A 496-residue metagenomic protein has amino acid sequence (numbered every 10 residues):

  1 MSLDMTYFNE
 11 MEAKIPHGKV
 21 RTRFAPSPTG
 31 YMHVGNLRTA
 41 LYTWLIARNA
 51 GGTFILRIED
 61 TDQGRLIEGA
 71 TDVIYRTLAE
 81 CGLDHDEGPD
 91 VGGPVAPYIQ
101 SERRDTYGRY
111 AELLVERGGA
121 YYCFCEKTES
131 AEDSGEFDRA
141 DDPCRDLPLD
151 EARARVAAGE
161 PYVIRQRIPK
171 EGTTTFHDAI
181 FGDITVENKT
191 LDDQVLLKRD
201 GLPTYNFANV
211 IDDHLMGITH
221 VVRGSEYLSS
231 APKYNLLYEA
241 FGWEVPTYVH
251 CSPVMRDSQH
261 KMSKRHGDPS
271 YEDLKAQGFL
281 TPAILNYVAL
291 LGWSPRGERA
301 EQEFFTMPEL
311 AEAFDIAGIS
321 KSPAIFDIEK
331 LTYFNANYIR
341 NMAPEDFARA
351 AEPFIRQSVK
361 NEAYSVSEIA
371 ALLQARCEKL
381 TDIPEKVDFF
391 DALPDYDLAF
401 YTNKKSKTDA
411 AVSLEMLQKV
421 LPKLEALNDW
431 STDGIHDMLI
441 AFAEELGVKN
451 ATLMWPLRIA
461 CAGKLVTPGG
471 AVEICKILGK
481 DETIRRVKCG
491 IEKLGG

Functional and structural regions predicted by a protein language model:
M1-Y31, N49-F54, A154, P161 (+7 more regions): Non-catalytic terminal extensions that flank enzyme cores
S2-S134, S230-W243, A283: N-terminal Rossmann-like or analogous alpha/beta NTP/dinucleotide-binding catalytic cores that position adenine
T22-T29, I55-D60, M216-V221, P269 (+3 more regions): Glycine- and acidic
T43, I74, L114, G118 (+8 more regions): Residue-level signal for inorganic ion chemistry
R48-D62, F207-H220, F241-M255, P468-E473 (+2 more regions): Glycine-rich phosphate/pyrophosphate-binding loops and their adjacent beta-strand/loop elements at enzyme active sites
L113-E116, A120-H250, R256-M262, S270 (+2 more regions): Active-site cores that bind ATP or allylic diphosphates and position pyrophosphate for catalysis
P344-L446: Small-residue-rich helix-loop
D433-L494: Charged substrate- and nucleic-acid-binding regions of tRNA-handling and nucleotidyl-transfer enzymes, centered on
